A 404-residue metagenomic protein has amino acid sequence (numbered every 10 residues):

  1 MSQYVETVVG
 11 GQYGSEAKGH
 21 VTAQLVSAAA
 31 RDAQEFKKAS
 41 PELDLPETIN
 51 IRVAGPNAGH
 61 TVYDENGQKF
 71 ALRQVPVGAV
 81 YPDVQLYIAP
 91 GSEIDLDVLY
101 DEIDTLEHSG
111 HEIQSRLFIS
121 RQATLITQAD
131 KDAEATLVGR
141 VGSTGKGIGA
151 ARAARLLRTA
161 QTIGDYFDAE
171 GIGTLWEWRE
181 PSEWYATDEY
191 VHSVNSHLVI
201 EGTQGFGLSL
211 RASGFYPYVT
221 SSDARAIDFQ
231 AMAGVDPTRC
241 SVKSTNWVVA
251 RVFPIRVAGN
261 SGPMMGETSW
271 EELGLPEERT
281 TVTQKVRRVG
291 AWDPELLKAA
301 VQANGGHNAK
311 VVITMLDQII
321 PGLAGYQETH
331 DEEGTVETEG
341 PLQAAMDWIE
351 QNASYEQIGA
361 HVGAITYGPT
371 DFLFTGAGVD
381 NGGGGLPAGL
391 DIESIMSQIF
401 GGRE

Functional and structural regions predicted by a protein language model:
S2-I395, I399: Non-transmembrane, aqueous-exposed alpha-helical and coiled segments at domain scale
G401-R403: N-terminal low-complexity segments that are often proline-rich with Ser/Thr-Pro
